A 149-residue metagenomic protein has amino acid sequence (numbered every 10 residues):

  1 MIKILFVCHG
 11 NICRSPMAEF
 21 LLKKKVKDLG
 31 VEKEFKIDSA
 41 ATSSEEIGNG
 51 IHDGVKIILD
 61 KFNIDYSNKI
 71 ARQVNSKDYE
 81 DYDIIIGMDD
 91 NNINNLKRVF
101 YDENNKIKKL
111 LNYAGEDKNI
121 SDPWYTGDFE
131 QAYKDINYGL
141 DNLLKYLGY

Functional and structural regions predicted by a protein language model:
M1-E80, K145-Y149: Conserved active-site segments centered on acidic
S15, M88-D89: Replace "coordinates the UDP/GDP/TDP-sugar" with "coordinates nucleotide-activated sugar donors
I84, D90-Y149: Phosphate-binding/catalytic loops
